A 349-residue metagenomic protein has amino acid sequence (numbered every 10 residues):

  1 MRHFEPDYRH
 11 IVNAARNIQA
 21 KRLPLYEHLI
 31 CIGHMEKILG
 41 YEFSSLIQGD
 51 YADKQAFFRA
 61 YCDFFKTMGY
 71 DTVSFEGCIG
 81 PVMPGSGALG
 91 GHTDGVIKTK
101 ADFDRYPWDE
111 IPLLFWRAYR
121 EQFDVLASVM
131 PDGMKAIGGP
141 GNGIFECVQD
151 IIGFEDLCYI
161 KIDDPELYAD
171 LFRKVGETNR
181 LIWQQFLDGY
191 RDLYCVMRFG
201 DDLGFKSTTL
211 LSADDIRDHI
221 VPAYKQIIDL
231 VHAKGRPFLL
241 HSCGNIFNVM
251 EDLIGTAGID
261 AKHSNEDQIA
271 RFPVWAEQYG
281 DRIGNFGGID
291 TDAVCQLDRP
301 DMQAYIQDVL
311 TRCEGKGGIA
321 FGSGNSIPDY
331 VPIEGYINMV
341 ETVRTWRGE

Functional and structural regions predicted by a protein language model:
M1-K54, A60, D71-F75, G90-E349: Active-site loop segments of alpha/beta catalytic cores
F57-G85: Glycine-rich, N-terminal phosphate-binding loop and its surrounding beta-alpha-beta segment
